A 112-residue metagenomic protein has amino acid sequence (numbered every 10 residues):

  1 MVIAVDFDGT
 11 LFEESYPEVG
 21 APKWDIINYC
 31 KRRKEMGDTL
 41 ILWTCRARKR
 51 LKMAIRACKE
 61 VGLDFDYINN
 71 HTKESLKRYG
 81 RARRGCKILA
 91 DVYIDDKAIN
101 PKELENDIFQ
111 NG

Functional and structural regions predicted by a protein language model:
M1-G112: HAD-like aspartate-dependent phosphatase fold
